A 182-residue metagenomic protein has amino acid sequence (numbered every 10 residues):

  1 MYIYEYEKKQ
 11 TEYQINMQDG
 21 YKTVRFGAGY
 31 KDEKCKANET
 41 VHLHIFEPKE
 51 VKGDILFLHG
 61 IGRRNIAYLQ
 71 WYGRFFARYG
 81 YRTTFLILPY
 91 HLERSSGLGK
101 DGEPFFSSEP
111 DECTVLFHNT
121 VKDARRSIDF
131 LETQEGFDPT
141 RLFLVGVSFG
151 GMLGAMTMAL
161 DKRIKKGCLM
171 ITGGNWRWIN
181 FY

Functional and structural regions predicted by a protein language model:
I3-E50: N-terminal cap/lid segment of alpha/beta-hydrolase-fold proteins
L43, K52-G60: Short beta-strand element of the alpha/beta-hydrolase
G60-R64, T83: Serine-hydrolase catalytic-loop signature spanning alpha/beta hydrolases and amidase-signature enzymes
G62, L88-L92, G174: Alpha/beta-hydrolase active-site loop signature
Q70, R74-N119: Cap/lid segment of the alpha/beta-hydrolase catalytic domain
E103-S148: Gly/Ser-rich "nucleophile elbow"/oxyanion-hole loop immediately N-terminal to the catalytic nucleophile in hydrolases
L153-Y182: Hydrolase active-site cap/lid region
